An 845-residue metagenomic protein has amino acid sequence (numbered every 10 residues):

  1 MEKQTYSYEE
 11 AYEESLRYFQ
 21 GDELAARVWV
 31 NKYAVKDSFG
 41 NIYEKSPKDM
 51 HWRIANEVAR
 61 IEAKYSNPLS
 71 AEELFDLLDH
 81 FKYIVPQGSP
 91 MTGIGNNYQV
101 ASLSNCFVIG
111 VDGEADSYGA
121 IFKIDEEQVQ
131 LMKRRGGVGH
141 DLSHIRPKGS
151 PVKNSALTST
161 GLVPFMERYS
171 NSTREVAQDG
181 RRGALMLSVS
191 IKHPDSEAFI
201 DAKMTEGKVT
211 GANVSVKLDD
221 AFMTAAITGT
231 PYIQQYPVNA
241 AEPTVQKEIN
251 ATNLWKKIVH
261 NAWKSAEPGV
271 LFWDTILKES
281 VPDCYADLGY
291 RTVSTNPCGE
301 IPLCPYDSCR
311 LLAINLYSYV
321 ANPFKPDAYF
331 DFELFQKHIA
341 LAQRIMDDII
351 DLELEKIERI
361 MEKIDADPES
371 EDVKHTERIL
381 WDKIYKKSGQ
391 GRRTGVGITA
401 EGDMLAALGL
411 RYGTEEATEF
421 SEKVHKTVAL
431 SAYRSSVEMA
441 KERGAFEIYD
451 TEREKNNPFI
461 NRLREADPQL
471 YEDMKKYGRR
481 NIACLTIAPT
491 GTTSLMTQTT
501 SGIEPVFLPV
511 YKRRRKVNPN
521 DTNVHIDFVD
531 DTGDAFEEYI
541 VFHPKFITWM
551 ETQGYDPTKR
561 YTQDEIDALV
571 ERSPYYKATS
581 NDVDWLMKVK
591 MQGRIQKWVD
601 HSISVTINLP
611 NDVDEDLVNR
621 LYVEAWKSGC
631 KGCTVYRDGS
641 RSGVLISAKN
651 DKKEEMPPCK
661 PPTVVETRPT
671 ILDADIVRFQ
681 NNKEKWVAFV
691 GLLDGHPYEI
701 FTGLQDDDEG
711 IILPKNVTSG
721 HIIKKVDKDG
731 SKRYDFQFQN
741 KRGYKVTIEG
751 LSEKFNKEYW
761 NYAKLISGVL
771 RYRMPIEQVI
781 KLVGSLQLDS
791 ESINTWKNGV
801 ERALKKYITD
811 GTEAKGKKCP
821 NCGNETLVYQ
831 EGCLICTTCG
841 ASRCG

Functional and structural regions predicted by a protein language model:
E2-P68, E72, N154-R168, Q178-Y290 (+5 more regions): Conserved, charged catalytic cores of large soluble enzymes
E23, G299-I301, E353-L354, I460 (+4 more regions): Catalytic alpha/beta core of large soluble enzyme barrels
E57-K64, L77-N154, L162-F165, V176-D179 (+9 more regions): Function-dense linear segments that define catalytic or interfacial modules in macromolecule-processing proteins
L74-F75, Y236-V238, H338-Y385, G389 (+5 more regions): Internal maturation/activation junctions in enzymes
L218, E279, C284-A286, N296 (+4 more regions): Terminal amphipathic helices with adjacent charged low-complexity linkers/tails
Y471-D473, S647-L692: Short, Gly/Pro- and small/polar-rich lid/capping loops
P820-N824, T838: Short, cysteine/histidine-rich loop/knuckle motifs that typically chelate Zn2+
G832-S842: Cysteine-rich micro-motifs
